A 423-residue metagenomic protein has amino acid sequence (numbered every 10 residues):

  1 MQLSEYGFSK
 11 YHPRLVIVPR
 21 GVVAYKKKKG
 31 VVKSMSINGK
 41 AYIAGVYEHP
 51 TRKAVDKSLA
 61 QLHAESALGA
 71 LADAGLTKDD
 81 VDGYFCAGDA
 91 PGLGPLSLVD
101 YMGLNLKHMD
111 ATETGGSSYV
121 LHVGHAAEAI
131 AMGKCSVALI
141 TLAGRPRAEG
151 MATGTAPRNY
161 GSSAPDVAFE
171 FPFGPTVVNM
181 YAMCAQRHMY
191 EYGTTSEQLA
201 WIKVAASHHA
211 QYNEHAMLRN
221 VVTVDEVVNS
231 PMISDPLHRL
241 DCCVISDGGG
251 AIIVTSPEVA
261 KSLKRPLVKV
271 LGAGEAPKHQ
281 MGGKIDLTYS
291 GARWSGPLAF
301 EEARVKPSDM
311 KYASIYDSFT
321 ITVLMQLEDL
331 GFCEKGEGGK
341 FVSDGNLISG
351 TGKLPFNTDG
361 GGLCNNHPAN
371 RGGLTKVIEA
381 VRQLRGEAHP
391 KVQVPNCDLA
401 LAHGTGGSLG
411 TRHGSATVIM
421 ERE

Functional and structural regions predicted by a protein language model:
V16-S34: Short, Lys/Arg-enriched N-terminal segments with co-localized hydrophobic residues within the first ~10-30 amino acids
V32-A60, V167, W201, M232-W294 (+7 more regions): Condensing-enzyme catalytic core mediating Claisen C-C bond formation in acyl metabolism
V32-S117, H125, C184, H188-T195 (+5 more regions): Conserved active-site "lid/cap" helical segment
I37-G39, A87-M180, L218-V244, A273-K278 (+2 more regions): Conserved catalytic cysteine-centered active-site region of acyl-thioester-dependent Claisen-condensing enzymes
I43, K78-A87, M109-D110, A138-A143 (+6 more regions): Beta-strand segments within the central parallel beta-sheet cores of soluble alpha/beta enzyme folds
A90-Y101, G282-D286, D317-K340, G352 (+2 more regions): Short glycine/threonine-rich loop-to-helix capping motif typified by GTGT followed within a few residues by an Asp-Pro
T114-G144, N179-Y212, I252-E258, P368-A388: Active-site-proximal alpha-helical scaffold in enzymes
Y289, R293, P297-I321, D329-F332 (+1 more regions): Extended C-terminal subregions enriched in glycine
